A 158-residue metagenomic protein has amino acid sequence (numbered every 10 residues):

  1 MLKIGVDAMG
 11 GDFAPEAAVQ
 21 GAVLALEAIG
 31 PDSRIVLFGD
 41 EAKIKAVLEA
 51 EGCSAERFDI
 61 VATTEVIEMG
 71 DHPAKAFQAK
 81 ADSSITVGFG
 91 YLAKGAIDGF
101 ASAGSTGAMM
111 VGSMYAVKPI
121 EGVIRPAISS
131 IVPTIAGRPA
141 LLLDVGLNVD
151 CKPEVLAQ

Functional and structural regions predicted by a protein language model:
M1-Y115: Contiguous, glycine/small-aliphatic-enriched amphipathic segments in soluble metabolic enzymes
Q20, G107, V111, P126 (+2 more regions): Residues on a specific face of well-ordered alpha-helices
V87, R138-Q158: Ligand-binding beta-strand-loop-alpha-helix segment within the catalytic cores of soluble metabolic enzymes
V111-G146: Short, acidic/small-residue loops that bind anionic groups at enzyme active sites
